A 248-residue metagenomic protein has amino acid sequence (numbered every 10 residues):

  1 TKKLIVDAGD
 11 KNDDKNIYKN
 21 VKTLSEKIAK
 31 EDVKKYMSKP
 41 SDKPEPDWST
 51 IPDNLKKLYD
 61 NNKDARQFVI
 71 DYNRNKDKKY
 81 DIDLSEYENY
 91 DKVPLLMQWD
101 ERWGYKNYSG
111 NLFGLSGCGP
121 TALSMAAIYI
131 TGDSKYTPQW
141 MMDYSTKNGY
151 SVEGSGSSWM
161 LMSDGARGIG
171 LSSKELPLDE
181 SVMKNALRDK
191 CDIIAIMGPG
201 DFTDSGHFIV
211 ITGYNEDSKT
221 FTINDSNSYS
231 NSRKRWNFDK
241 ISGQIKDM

Functional and structural regions predicted by a protein language model:
T1-Y150: Active-site-adjacent structural segments surrounding the nucleophilic cysteine of cysteine proteases and isopeptidases
I5, P199-M248: Active-site signature of cysteine proteases
K35, K57, W140-K147, D164 (+5 more regions): Charged/polar, solvent-exposed surface patches and flexible loops
P52, G119-A127, P138, M142 (+7 more regions): Extracytoplasmic/secreted envelope proteins and their assembly/folding machinery, especially bacterial periplasmic
M97, I196, N224: Residues in well-ordered beta-strands of folded domains
G110-G119, D133, G154-S158, T203-G206 (+1 more regions): Extracytoplasmic/periplasmic, Sec-exported soluble proteins
S151-D201, G206-E216, D247-M248: Predominantly the structural core of cysteine protease catalytic domains
